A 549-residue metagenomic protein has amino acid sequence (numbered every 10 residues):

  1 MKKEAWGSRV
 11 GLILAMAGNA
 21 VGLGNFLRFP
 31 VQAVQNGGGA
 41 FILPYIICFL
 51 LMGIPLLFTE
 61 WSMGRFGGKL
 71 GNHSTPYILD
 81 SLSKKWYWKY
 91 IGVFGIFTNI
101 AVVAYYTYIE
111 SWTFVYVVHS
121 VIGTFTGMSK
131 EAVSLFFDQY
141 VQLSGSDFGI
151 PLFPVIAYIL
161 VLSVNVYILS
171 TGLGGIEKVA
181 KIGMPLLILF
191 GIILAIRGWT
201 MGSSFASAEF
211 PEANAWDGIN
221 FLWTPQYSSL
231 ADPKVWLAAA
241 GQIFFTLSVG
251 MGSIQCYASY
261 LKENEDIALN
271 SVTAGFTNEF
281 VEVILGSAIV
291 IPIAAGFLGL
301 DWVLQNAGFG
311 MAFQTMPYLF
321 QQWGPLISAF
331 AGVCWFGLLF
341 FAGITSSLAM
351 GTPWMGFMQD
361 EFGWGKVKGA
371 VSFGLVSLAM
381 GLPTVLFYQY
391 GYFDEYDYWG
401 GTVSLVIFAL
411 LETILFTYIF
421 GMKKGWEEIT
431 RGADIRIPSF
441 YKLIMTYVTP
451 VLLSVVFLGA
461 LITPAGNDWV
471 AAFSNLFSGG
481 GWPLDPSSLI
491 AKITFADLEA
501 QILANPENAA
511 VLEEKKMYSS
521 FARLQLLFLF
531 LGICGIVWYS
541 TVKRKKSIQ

Functional and structural regions predicted by a protein language model:
M1-R28, L56-W61, R65-V93, K262-D266 (+1 more regions): Membrane-interface "cap" regions at the ends of multi-pass membrane proteins
M1-V10, E177-L348, E361-S372, V376: Membrane-embedded translocation segments of transport machinery
K3-E4, Q32-N36, G71-F94, T107-G174 (+6 more regions): Inter-helical loop and helix-membrane interface segments of multi-pass membrane transporters/permeases
E4, A33-W61, F153, L187 (+2 more regions): Extracellular loop-to-transmembrane helix junctions
G11-C48, G252-Q255, L269-V272, F276-E279 (+2 more regions): Transmembrane helix-boundary motif of multi-pass solute transporters/channels
G11-M16, G92-I96, T126-S170, S248-Q255 (+6 more regions): Transmembrane alpha-helical segments of multi-pass small-molecule transport proteins
R28-Y45, G64-G68, F94-G95, W112 (+9 more regions): Transmembrane helix-loop boundary segments of multi-pass membrane transporters
F340-M350, A370-M380, G400-T430, T449-T463 (+1 more regions): Hydrophobic alpha-helical segments of multi-pass membrane transport proteins
